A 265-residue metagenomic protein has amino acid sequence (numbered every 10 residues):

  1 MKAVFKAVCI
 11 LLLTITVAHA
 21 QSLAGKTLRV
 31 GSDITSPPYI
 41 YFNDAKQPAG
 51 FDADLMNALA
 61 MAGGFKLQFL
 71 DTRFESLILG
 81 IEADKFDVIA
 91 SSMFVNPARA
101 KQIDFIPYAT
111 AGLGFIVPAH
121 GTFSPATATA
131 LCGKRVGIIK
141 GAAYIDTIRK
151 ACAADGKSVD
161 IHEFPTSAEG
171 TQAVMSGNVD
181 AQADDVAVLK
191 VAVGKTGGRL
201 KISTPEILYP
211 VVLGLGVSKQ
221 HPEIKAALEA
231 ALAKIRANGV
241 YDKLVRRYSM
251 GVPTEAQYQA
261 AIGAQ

Functional and structural regions predicted by a protein language model:
S22-S92, E163, A227, N238 (+1 more regions): Extracytoplasmic small-molecule ligand-binding "clamshell" domains of the periplasmic binding protein/Venus flytrap
G31-S36, L70-E75, D84-N96, A111 (+7 more regions): Beta->alpha turn/N-cap motifs
I34, T110-V117, K190, G194-A233 (+1 more regions): Periplasmic-binding protein-like
F42, M56-F65, Y144-E163, V193-G197: Ligand-binding cleft/hinge of the Venus flytrap
A53-G63, G121-T122, T129-R135, K140-A143 (+2 more regions): Extended ligand-binding regions for polar small-molecule ligands
N57, M61, K66-A130, E206-I207: Acidic, polar ligand-binding/catalytic clefts
E75-L79, S92-K101, T147-K150, M175 (+1 more regions): A ligand-binding cleft/hinge motif common to bilobed small-molecule-binding domains
A143-H162, K201, A233-Q265: Ligand-binding clefts/hinges and TM-proximal coupling segments of bilobed small-molecule sensing domains
